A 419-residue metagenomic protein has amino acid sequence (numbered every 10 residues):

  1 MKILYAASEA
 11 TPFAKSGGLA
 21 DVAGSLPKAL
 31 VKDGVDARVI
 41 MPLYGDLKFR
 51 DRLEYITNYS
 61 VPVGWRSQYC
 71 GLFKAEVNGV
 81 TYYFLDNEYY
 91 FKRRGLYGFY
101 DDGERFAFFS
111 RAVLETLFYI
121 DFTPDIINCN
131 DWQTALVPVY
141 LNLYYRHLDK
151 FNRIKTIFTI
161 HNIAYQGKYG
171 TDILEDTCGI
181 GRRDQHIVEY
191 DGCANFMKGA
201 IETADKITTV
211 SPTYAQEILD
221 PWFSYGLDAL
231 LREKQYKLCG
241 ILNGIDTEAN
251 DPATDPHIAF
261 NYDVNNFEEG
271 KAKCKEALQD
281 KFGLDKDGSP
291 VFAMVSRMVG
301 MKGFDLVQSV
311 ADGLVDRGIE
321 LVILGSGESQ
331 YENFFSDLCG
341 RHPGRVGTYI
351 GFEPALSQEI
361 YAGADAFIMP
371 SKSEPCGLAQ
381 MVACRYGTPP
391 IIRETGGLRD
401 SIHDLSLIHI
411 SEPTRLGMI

Functional and structural regions predicted by a protein language model:
M1-S411, R415: Catalytic cores of nucleotide-sugar-dependent glycosyltransferases that transfer UDP/GDP/TDP-activated
